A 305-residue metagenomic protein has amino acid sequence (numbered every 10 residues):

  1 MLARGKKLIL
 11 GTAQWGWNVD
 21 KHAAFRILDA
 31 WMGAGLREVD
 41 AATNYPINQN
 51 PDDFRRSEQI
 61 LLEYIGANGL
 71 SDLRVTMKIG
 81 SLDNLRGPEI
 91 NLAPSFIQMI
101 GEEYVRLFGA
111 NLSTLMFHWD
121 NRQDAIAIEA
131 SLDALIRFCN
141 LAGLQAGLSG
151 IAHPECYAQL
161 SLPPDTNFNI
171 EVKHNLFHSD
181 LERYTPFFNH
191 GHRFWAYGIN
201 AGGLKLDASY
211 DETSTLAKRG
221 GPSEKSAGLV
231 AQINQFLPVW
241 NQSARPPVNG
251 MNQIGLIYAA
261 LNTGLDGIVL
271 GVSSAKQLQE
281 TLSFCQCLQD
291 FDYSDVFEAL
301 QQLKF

Functional and structural regions predicted by a protein language model:
M1-L73: N-terminal binding-site loop/beta-alpha segment at the start of enzyme catalytic domains that lines or forms
L2-R4, M32-G33, L62-R74, E102-A110 (+3 more regions): Acidic (Asp/Glu)-rich catalytic clusters
L10, A24, V39, L61 (+7 more regions): Conserved, mostly hydrophobic/aromatic
G11-H22, D83-S95, D124: Active-site mouth loops of central-metabolism enzymes
V19-W31, N91-F108, A152-S161, G255-L256: Short, acidic/polar
N44-Y45, A67-P94: Structural motif corresponding to the early beta-alpha repeats
V105-A127: Active-site groove signature of glycoside hydrolases
W119-F305: Beta/alpha (TIM)-barrel catalytic core signal, keyed to glycine-rich beta->alpha loops juxtaposed to Asp/Glu that bind
